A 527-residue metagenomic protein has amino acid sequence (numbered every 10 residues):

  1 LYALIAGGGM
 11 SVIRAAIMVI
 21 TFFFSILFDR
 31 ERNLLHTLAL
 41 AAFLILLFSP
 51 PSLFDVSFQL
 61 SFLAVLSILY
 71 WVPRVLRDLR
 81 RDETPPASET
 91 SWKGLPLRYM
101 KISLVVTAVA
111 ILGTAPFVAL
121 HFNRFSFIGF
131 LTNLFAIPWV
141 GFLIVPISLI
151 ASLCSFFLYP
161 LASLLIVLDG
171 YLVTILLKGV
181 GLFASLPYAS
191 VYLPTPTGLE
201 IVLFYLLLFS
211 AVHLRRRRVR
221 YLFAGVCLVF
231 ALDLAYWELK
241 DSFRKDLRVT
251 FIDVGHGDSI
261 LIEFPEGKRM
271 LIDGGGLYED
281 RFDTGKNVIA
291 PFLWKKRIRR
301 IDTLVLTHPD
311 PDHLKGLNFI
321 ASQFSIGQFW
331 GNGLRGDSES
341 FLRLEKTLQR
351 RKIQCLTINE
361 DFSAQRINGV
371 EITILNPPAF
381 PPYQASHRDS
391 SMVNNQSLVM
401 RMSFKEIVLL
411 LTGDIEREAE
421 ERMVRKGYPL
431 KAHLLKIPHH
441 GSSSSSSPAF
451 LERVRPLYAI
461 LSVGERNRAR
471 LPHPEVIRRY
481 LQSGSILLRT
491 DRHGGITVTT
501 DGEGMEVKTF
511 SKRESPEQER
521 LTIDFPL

Functional and structural regions predicted by a protein language model:
L1-G129, L193-R244, W330-G333, E421 (+3 more regions): Hydrophobic alpha-helical transmembrane segments in multi-pass membrane proteins
S25-R30, S49, V140, T174-L177 (+2 more regions): Generic secondary-structure signature for well-ordered alpha-helical cores
D82-L95, S152-L527: Non-globular, low-confidence helical/coil segments that flank catalytic cores
L112-G113, L134, F142, N287: Hydrophobic alpha-helical transmembrane segments of integral membrane proteins, especially lipid-exposed positions
S126-I137, S163, Y192: Non-cytosolic membrane-interface motifs at loop->transmembrane helix junctions
T132, L143, Y480: Solvent-exposed loop/linker segments at secondary-structure transitions that flank or connect catalytic domains
A136, V140-I144, L172: Hydrophobic/aromatic-rich transmembrane helices and adjacent perimembrane loops
P146-S152: Short helix-loop capping/hinge segments that flank enzyme active sites or metal/cofactor-binding pockets
